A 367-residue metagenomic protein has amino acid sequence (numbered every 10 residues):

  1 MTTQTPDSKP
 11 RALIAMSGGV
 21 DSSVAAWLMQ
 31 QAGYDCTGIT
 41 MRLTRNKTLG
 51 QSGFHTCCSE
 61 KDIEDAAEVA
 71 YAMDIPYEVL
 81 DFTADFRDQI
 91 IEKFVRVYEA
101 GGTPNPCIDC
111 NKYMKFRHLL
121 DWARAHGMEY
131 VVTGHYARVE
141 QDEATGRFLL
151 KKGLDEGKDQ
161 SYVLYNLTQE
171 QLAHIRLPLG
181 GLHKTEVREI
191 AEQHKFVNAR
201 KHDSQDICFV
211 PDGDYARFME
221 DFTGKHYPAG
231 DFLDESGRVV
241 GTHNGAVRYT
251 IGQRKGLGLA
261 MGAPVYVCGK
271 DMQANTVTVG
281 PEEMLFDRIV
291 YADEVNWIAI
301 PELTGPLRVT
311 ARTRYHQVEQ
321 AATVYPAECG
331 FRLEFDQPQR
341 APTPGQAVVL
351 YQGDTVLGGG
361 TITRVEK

Functional and structural regions predicted by a protein language model:
M1-Y165, R176, T185-E186: ATP-dependent adenylation/nucleotidyltransferase module used to activate substrates
V132-K367: AMP-forming adenylation/ATP pyrophosphatase catalytic core
